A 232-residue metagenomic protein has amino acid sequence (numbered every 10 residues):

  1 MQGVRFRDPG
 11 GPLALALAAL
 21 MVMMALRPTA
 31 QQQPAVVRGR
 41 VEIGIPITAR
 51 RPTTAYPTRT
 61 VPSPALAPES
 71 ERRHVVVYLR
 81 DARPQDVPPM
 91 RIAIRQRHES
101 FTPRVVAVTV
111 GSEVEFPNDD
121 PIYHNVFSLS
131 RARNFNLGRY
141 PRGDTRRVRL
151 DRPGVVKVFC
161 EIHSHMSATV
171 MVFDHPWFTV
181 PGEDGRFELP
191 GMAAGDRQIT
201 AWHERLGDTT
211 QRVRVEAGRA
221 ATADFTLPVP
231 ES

Functional and structural regions predicted by a protein language model:
M1, A18-L20, T58, R72: Low-complexity, intrinsically disordered short peptide segments enriched in small/polar/basic residues
M1-P9: N-terminal secretory signal peptides that target proteins for export/translocation
R5, A25-L26: Intrinsically disordered and other compositionally biased segments
P12-A25: Bacterial N-terminal signal peptides
L26, Q31-S232: Extracytoplasmic copper-binding redox domains, predominantly the cupredoxin/blue-copper superfamily
